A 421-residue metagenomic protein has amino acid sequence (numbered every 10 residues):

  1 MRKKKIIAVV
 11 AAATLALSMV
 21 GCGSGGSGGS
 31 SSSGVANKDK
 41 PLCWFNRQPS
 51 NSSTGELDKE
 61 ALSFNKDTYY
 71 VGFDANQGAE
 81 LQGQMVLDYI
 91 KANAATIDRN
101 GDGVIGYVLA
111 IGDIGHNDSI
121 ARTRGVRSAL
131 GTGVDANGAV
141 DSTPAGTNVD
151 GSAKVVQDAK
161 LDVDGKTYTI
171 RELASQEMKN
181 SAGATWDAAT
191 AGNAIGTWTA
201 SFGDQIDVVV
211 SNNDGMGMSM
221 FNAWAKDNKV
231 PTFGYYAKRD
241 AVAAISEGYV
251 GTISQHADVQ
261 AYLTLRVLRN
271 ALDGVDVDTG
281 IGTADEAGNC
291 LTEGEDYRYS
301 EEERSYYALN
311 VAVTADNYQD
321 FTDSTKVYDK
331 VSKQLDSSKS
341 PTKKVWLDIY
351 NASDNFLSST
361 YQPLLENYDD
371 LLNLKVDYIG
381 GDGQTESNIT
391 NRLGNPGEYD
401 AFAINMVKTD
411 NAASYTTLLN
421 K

Functional and structural regions predicted by a protein language model:
M1-V10: Bacterial Sec-dependent N-terminal signal peptides
S18-G21: C-terminal motif of bacterial Sec signal peptides marking the signal peptidase cleavage site
S24-K421: A residue-level marker of the well-folded mature domains of exported/periplasmic proteins
